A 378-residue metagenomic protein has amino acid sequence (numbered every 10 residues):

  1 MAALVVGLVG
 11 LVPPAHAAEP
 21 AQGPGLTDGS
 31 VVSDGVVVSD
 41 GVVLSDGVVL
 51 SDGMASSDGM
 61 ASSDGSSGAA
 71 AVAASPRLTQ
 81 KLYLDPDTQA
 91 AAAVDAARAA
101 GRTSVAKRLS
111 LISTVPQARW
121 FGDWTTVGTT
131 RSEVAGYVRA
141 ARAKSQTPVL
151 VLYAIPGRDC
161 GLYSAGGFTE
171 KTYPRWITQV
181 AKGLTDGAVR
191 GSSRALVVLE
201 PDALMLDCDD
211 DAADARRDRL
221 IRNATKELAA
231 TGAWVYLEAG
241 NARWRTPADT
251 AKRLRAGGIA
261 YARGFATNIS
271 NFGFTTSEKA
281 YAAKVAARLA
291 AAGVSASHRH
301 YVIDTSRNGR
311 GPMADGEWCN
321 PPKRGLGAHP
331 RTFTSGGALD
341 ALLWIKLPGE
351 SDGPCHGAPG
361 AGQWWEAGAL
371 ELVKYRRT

Functional and structural regions predicted by a protein language model:
M1-E19: Secretory targeting and sorting signals
A18-G25, V38, A73-R77: Cleaved targeting-peptide boundary
S30-S63: Long, intrinsically disordered low-complexity tandem-repeat segments
A61-K81: N-terminal low-complexity, Pro/Thr/Ser-rich intrinsically disordered segments that act as propeptides or flexible
R77-L184, L347-A369, K374: N-terminal carbohydrate-binding/catalytic regions of secreted carbohydrate-active enzymes
T79, D85-I112, T231, R243-A369: Surface-exposed substrate-engagement region within the catalytic domains of secreted or surface-exposed extracellular
W124-R131, G136-V235, D249, R253-L254 (+1 more regions): Substrate-binding cleft of extracellular glycoside hydrolase catalytic domains
V149-Y153, V198-E200, Y236-G240, F265-N268 (+2 more regions): A cross-family glycoside hydrolase active-site/sugar-binding cleft signature
